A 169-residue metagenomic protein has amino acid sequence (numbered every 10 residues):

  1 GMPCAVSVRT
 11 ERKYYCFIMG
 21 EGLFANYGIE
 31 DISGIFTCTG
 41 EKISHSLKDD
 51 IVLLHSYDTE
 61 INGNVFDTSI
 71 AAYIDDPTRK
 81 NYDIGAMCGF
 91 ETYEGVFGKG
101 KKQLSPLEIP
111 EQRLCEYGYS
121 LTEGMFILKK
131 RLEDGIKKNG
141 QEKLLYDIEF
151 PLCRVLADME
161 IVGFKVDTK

Functional and structural regions predicted by a protein language model:
G1-F90: Conserved RNase H-like, two-metal-ion catalytic cores of nucleic-acid enzymes
N62, G98-K169: Mixed-charge, glycine-rich, non-catalytic linkers/tails in nucleic-acid processing enzymes
F90-G98: Glycine-rich active-site loop/lid subdomains used to bind and stabilize high-energy intermediates
